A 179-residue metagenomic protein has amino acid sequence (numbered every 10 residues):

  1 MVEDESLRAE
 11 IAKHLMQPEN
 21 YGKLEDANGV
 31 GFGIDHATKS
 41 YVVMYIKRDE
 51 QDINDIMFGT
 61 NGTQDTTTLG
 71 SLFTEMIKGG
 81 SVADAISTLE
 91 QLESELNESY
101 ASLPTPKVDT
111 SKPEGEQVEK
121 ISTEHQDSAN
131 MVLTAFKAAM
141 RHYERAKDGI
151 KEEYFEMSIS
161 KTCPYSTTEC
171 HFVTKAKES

Functional and structural regions predicted by a protein language model:
M1-Y21, A83-S179: C-terminal binding/interaction regions
K13, Q17-E50: Structured beta-strand/loop patches that form or line metal/cofactor-binding pockets in enzymes
Y41-V43, G59, L72-T74: Conserved mixed alpha/beta catalytic, RNA-binding, or beta-rich assembly cores of soluble enzyme, regulatory
E50-D52, K78-A83: A short, structured loop/turn motif at beta-sheet edges
D52-M57, T67: Short small-residue beta-strand/loop micro-motif enriched in glycine and branched aliphatics
T60-L69, V173: Short, thiol/selenol-centered motifs that function as redox-active sites or metal-ligating centers
D65, L69-S81: Alpha-helical support elements that line or immediately flank enzyme active sites and cofactor-binding pockets
